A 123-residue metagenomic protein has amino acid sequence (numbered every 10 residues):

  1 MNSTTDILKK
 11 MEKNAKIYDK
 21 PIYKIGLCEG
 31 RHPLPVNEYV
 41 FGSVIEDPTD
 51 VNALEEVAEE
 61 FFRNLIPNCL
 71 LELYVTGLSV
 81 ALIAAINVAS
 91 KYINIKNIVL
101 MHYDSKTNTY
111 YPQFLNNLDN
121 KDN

Functional and structural regions predicted by a protein language model:
M1-E72, A84-N123: Long, low-complexity, Lys/Arg-enriched
G77-A84: Elongated alpha-helical scaffolds
